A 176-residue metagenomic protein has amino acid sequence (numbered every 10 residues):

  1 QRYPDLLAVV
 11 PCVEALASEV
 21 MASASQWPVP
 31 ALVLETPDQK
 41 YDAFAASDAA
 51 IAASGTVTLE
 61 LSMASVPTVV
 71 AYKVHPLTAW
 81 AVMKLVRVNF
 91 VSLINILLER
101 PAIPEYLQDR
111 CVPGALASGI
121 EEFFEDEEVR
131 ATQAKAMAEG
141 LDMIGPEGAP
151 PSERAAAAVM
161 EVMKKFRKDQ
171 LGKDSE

Functional and structural regions predicted by a protein language model:
Q1-E176: Nucleotide-activated sugar donor-binding and catalytic core shared by glycosyltransferases and related lipid-linked
